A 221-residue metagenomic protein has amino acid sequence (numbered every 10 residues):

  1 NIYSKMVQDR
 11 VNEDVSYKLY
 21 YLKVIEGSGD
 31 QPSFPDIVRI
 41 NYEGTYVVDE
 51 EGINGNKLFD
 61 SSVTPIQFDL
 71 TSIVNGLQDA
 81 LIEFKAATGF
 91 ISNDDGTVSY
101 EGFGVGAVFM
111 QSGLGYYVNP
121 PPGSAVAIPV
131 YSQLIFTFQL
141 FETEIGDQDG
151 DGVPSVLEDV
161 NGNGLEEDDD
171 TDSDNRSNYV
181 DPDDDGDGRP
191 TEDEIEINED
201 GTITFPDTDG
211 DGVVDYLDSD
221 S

Functional and structural regions predicted by a protein language model:
N1-R39: Acidic/polar, low-complexity intrinsically disordered N-terminal segments immediately downstream of a Sec signal
I2-R10, G96, P120-V126, L165 (+1 more regions): Low-complexity, polar-biased intrinsically disordered regions enriched in Pro/Ser/Thr/Gly
V15-K18, S99-V105, A127-Q133, D172-S177 (+1 more regions): Glycine-rich, flexible loop segments associated with nucleotide phosphate handling
K23-E26, Y46-S132, F136, G150: A beta-strand/beta-hairpin structural motif
G29-F34, S124-V130, E167-D170, T204-D207: Short consensus segments that form the blades of beta-propeller domains, in both extracellular/periplasmic
D36-V48: A short beta-strand signature
F138-L140: A structural signal for short, hydrophobic beta-strand segments that form beta-sheets in beta-rich/all-beta domains
T143-S221: Extracellular calcium-associated, cysteine-rich motifs in secreted modular proteins
